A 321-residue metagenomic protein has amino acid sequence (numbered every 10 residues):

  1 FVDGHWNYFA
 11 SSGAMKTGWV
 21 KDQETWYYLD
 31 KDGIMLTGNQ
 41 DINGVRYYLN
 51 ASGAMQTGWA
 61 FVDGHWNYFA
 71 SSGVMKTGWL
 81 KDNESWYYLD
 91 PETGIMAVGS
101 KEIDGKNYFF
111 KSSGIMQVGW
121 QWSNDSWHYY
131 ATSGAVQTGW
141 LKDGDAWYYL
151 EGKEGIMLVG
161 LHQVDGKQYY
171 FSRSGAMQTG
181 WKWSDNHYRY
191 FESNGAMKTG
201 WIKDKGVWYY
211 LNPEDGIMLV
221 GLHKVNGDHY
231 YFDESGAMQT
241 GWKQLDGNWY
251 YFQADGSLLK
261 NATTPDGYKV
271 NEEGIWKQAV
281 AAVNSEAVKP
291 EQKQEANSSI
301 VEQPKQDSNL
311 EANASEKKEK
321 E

Functional and structural regions predicted by a protein language model:
F1-E321: Extracellular adhesion/carbohydrate-binding repeat motifs centered on closely spaced tryptophans
